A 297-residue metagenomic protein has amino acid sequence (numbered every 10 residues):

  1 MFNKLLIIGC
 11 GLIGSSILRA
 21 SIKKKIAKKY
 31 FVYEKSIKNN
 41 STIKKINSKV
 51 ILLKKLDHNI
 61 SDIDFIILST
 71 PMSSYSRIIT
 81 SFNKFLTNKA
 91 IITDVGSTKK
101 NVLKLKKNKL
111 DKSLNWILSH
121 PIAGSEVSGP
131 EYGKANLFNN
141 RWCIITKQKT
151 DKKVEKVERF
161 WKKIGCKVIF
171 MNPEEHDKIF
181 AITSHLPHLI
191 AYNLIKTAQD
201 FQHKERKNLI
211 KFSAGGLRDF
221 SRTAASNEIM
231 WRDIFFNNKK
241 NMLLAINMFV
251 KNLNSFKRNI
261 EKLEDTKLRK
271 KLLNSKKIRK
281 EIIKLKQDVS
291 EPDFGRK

Functional and structural regions predicted by a protein language model:
M1-H58, F65: NAD(P)+-binding Rossmann beta1-loop-alpha1 motif at the extreme N-terminus of oxidoreductases
K4, K28-K29, N115, W142 (+1 more regions): Residues at the starts of beta-strands that form the adenosine-phosphate
K35, T70-P71, V95: Short beta->alpha hinge that forms the Motif I/post-I loop of the SAM-binding pocket
D57-L86, I91: Rossmann-like NAD(P)-binding element
I78-E131: Rossmann-like NAD(P)(H) cofactor-binding subdomain of soluble oxidoreductases
A135-D219: Internal alpha-helical scaffold of NAD(P)-dependent oxidoreductase catalytic cores
R206-S275: Interdomain hinge/lid region at the active-site interface of Rossmann-like NAD(P)-dependent oxidoreductases
